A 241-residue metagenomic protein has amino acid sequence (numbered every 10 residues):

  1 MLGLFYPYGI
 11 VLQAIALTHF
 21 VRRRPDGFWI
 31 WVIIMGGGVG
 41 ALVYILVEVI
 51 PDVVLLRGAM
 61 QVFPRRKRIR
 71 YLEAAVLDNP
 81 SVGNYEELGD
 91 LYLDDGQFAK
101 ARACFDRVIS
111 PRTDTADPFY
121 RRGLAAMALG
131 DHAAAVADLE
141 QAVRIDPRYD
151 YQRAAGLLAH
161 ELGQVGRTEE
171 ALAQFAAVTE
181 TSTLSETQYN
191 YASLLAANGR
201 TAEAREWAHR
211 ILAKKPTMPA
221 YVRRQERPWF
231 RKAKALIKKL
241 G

Functional and structural regions predicted by a protein language model:
M1-L77, K100-A103, R107, P111: Long, contiguous interaction/recruitment modules in multidomain scaffold/adaptor proteins
N79, R112, D146, S182 (+2 more regions): Alpha-helical junction/boundary sensor with strong preference for TPR arrays
E86, D90, D94, R107 (+1 more regions): Alpha-helical adaptor scaffolds
L194-A197, R205-G241: Terminal, low-structured helical/coil segments at or just beyond the last alpha-helical repeat
